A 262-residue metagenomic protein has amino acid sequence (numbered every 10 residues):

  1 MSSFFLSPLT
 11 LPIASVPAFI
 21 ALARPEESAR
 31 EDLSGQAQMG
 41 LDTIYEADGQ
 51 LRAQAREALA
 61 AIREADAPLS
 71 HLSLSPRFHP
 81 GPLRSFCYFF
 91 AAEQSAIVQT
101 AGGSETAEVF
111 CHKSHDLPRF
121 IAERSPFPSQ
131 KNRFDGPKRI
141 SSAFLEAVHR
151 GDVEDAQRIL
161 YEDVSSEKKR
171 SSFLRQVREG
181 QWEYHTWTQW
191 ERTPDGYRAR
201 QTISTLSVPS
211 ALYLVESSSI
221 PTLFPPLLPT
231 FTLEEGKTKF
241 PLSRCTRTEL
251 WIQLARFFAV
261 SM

Functional and structural regions predicted by a protein language model:
M1-M262: Short, surface-exposed polybasic-aromatic patches that bind anionic ligands, especially phosphate groups
